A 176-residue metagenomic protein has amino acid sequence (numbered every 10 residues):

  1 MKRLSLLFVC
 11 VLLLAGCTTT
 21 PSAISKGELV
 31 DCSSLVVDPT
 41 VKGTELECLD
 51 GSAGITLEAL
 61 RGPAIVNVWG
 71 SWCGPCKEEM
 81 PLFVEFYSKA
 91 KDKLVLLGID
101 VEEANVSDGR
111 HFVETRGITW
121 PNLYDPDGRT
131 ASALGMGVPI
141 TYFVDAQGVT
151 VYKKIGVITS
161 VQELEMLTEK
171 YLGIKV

Functional and structural regions predicted by a protein language model:
M1-E47, M166, I174-V176: N-terminal targeting signals for export/organelle localization
K42, A64, V138-P139: Short loop/turn microsegments at loop-to-beta-strand junctions
C48-G51, V144-D145: Short, acidic, Ser/Thr-enriched surface-loop or helix-capping motifs
G54-I55, V151: Generic structural signal for well-ordered beta-strand positions
I55-K77, F83, L96: Short active-site neighborhood of thiol/selenol oxidoreductases, capturing the structured segment around
K77-R116, P126-S132: Structural microenvironment flanking redox-active thiols in thiol-disulfide oxidoreductases
H111-T119, D125-V176: Thiol/disulfide oxidoreductase modules built on the thioredoxin-like
